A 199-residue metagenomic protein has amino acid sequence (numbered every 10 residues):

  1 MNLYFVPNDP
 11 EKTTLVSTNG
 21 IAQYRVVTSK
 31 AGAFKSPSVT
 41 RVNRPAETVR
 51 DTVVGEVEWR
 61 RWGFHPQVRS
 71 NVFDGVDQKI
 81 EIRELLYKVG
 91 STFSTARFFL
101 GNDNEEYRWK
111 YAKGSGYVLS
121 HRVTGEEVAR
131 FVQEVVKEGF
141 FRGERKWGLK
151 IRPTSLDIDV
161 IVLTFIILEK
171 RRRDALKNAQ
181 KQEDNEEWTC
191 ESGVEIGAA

Functional and structural regions predicted by a protein language model:
M1-Y24, S29-P45, V49, V53 (+3 more regions): Low-complexity or membrane-interfacial segments used for flexible interactions
V53-W62: Conserved catalytic-core segment of clan PA serine endopeptidases
W62-F93: Helix-adjacent hinge/juxtasegments
